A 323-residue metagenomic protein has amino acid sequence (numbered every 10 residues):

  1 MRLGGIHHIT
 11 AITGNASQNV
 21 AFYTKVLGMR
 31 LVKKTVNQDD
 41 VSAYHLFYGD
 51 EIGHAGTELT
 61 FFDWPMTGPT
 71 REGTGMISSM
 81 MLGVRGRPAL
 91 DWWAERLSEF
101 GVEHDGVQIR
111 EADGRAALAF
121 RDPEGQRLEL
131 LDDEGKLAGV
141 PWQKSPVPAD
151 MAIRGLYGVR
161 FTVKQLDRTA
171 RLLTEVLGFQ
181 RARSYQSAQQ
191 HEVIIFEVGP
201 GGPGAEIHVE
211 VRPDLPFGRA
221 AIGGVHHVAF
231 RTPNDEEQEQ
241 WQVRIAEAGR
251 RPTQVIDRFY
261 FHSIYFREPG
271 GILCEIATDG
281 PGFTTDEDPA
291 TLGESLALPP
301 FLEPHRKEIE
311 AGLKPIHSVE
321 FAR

Functional and structural regions predicted by a protein language model:
M1-Q18, I77-L82, E134-A170, V176 (+2 more regions): N-terminal beta-strand motif that seeds the catalytic metal site of vicinal oxygen chelate
M1-V84, L90-D91, E95-A117: An N-terminus-focused feature that recognizes amino-terminal "leader" regions
G5-G14, P65-R96, A116-R121, R154-K164 (+2 more regions): Vicinal oxygen chelate
N19-T24, L46, L97, G125 (+3 more regions): Conserved active-site tyrosine of GNAT-family acetyltransferases
L27, G101, V176-G178, G249: Glycine-centered loop/turn motif at secondary-structure junctions
V32-T35, H54, D91-G155, R183-E210 (+1 more regions): Vicinal oxygen chelate
W64-T67, D133-E134, P213: Short glycine-enriched loops at secondary-structure junctions
T169-A221, A229-T232: Aromatic-anchored, glycine/proline-accented short structural segments that stabilize local strand-turns or short
